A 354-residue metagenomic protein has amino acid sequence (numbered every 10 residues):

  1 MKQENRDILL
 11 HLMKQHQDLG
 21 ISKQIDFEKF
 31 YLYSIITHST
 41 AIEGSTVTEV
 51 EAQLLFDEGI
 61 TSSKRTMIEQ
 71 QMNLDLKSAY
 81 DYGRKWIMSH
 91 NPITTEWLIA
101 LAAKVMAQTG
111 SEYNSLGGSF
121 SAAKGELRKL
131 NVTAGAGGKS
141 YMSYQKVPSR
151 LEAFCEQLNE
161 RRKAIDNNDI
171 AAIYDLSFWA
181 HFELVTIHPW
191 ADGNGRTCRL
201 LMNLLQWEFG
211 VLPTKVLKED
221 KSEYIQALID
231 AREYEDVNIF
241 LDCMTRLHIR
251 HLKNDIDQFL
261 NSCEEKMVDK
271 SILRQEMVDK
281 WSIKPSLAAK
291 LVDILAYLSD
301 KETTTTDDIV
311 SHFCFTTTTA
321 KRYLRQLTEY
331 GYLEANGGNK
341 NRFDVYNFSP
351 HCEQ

Functional and structural regions predicted by a protein language model:
M1-D192, R196-Q354: FIC/Doc superfamily catalytic core
